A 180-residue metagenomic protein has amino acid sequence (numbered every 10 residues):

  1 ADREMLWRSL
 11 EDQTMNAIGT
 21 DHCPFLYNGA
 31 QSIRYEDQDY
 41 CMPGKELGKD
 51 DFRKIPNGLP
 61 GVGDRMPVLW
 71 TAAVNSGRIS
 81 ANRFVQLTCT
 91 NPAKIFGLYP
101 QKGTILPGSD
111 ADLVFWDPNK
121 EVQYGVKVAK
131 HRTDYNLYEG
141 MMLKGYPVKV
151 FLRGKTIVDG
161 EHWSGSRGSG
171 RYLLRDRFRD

Functional and structural regions predicted by a protein language model:
A1-G19: A conserved active-site cap/scaffold subdomain adjacent to cofactor or substrate pockets
E4-W7, V85, S164: Generic structural signal for individual residues within well-ordered alpha-helical segments across diverse proteins
L6-R8, G103-T104, G140: Short, flexible, glycine/charge-rich loop motifs used to bind or transfer phosphoryl groups or to couple energy/partner
E11, D110, L143, R177-F178: Generic surface-pattern signal
E11, V74, K155, D159: Residue-level marker of positions within ordered structural domains that often coincide with functionally constrained
T14-I18, C23-N119: His/Asp/Glu-enriched, well-ordered alpha-helical/loop segment that forms or immediately abuts the divalent-metal
Y35-N57, P107-Y172: C-terminal cap of metal-dependent C-N hydrolases
Y172-D180: Short, solvent-exposed cationic patches
